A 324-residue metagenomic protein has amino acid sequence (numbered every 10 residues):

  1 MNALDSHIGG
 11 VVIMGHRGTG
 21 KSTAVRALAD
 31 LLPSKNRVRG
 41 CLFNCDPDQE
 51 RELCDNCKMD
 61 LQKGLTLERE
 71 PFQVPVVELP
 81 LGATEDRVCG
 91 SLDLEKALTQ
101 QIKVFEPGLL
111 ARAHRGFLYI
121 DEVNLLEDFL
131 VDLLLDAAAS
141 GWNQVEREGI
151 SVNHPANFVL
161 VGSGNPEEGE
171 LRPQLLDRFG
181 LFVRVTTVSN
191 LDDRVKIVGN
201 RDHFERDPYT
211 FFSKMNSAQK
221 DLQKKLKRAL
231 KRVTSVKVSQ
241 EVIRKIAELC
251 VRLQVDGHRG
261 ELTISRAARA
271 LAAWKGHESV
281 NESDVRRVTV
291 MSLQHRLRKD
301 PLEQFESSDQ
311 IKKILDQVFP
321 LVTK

Functional and structural regions predicted by a protein language model:
M1-L4, T263-A273: Contiguous, well-ordered alpha-helical segments that form the cores/surfaces of helical PPI scaffolds
M1-S189: Conserved ASCE/P-loop NTPase catalytic core
G9, N143, H203, W274 (+1 more regions): Conserved hydrophobic residue
R17, T23, A247-R259, A270-K324: C-terminal engagement/docking regions of AAA+ P-loop ATPases
S22, D132, P173, D177 (+4 more regions): Non-catalytic, well-ordered alpha-helical scaffold segments
L31, K35, R201-E205, M291-H295: Phosphate/oxyanion-binding loops and surfaces in catalytic or ligand/nucleic-acid-binding neighborhoods
R87-C89, L171-L230: Conserved AAA+ ATPase core "coupling" helix
Y209-I264: Conserved AAA+ ATPase small/helical "lid" subdomain
